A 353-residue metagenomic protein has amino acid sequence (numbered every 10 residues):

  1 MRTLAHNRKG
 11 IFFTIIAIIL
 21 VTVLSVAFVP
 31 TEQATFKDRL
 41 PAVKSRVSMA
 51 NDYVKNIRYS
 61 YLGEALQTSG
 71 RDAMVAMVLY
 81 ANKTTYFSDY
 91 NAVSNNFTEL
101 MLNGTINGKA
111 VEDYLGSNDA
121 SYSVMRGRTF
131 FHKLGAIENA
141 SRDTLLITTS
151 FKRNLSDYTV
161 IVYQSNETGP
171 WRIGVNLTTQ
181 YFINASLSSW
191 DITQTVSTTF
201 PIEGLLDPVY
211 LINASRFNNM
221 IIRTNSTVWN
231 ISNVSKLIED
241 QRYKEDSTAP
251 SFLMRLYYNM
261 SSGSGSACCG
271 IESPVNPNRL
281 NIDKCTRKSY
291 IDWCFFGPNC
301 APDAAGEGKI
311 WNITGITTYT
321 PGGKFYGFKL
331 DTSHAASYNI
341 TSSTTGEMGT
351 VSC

Functional and structural regions predicted by a protein language model:
M1-V21: Glycine-centered recognition micro-motifs in short, flexible terminal segments and loops
S25-C353: Long, compositionally biased, intrinsically disordered regions
